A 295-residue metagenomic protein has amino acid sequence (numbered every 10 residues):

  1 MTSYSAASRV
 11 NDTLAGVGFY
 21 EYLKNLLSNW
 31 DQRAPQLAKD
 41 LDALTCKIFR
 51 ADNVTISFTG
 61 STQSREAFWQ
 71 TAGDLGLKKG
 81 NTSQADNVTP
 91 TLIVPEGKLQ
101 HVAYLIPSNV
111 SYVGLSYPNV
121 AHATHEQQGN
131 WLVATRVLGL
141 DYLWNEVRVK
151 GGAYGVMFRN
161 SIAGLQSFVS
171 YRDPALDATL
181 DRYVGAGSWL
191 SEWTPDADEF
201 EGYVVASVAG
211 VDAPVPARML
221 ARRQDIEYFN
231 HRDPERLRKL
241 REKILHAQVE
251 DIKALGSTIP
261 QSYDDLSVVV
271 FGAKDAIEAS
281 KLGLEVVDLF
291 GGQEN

Functional and structural regions predicted by a protein language model:
M1-Q32, A51-G60, S111-V133, L143-V249 (+1 more regions): M16 family metallopeptidases and their MPP-like homologs
S3, A7, N53, S57 (+3 more regions): His/Glu-based metal-binding/catalytic segments typifying zinc-dependent metallopeptidases
G16, A38-A72, D264: Non-catalytic, conformational "gating/processing" segments within enzyme and secreted inhibitor domains
K39-K47, N53-T55, Q100-A103, L143-W144 (+2 more regions): Generic recognition of flexible, low-complexity loop/linker segments
F68-L75, D181-A186, L282-V286: Short amphipathic alpha-helices in soluble, non-transmembrane regions that often serve as interface/regulatory elements
N81, L237-L240, A254, Q261: C-terminal structured domain segments
H246-N295: In a subset of proteins, long, contiguous C-terminal domains/tails are tracked
